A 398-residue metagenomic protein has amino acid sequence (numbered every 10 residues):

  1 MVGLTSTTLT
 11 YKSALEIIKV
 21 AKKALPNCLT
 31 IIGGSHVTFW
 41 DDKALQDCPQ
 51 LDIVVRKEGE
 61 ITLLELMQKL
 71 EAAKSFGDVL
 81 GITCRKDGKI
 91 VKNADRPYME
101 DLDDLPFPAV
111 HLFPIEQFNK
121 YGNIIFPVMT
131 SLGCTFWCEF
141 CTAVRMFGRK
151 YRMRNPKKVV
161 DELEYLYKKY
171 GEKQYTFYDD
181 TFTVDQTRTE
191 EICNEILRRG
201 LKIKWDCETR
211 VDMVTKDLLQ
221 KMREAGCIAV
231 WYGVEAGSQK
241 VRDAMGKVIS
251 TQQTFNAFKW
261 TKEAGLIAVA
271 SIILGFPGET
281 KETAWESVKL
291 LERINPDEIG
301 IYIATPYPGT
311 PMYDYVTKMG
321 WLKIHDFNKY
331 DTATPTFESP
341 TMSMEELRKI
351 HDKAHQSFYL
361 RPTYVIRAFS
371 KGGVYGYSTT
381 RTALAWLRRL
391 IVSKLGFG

Functional and structural regions predicted by a protein language model:
M1-M99, T305, G309: Glycine-rich beta-alpha loop elements in corrinoid/cobalamin-binding modules across cobalamin-dependent enzymes
M1-V2, E172, P296: Proline-aspartate-enriched helix->loop->beta-strand connector
V20-A24, K43, D47-Q50, K69 (+10 more regions): Alpha-helical structural signal in soluble globular domains
N27, P114, P311-Y313, T317-N328 (+1 more regions): Radical SAM enzyme core and accessory elements
I31-I32, V55, D206, W231 (+2 more regions): Structural detector of well-ordered beta-strand residues that form the stable sheet scaffold of enzyme domains
D41, F136, T187, K240 (+4 more regions): Flexible glycine/acidic-rich beta-alpha junction loops that bind and position SAM and/or redox cofactors in anaerobic
G59, L219-G237, D297-P306, D326: Non-cysteine beta-strand/loop elements that form the S-adenosyl-L-methionine
D103, F107-V269, F276, T280 (+1 more regions): Radical SAM [4Fe-4S] cluster-binding motif and immediate context
